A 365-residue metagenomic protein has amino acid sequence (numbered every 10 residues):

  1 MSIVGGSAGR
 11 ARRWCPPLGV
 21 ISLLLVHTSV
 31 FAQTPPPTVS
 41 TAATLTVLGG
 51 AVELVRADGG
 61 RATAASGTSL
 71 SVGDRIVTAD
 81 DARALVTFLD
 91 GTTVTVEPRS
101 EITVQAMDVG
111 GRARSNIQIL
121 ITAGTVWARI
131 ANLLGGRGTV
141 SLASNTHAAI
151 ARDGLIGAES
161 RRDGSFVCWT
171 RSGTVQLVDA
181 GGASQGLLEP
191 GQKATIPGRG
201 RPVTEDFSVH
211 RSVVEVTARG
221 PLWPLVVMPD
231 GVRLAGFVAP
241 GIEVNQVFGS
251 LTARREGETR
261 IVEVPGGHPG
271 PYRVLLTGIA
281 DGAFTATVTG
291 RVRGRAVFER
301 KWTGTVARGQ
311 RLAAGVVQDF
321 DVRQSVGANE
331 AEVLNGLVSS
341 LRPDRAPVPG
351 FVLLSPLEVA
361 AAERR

Functional and structural regions predicted by a protein language model:
M1-R13: N-terminal secretory signal peptides that target proteins for export/translocation
G5-S7, L25, A32: Intrinsically disordered and other compositionally biased segments
R13-W14, V167: The N-terminal extracellular segments of secreted preproproteins, especially immediately downstream of signal
P17-S29: Bacterial N-terminal signal peptides
Q33-F207: Flexible, surface-exposed loop/linker segments and immediately adjacent secondary-structure boundaries
E205-A362: Extracellular glycoprotein-like low-complexity segments
